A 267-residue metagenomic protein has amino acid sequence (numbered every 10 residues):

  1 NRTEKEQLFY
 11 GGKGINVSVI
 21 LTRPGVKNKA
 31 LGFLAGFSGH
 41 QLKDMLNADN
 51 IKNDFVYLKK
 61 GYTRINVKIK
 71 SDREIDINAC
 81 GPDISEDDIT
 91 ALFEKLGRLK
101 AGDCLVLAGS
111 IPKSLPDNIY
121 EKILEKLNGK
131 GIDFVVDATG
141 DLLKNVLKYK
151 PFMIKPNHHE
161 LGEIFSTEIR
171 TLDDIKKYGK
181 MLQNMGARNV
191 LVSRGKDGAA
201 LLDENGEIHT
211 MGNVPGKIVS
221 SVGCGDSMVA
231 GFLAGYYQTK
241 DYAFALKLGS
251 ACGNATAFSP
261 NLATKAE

Functional and structural regions predicted by a protein language model:
N1-L31, H40-Q41: Glycine-rich phosphate/adenosyl-contacting loop at the front of the ribokinase-like
L21, N157, G225: Short, conserved phosphate/pyrophosphate- and ester-handling motifs at nucleotide-, phospho-/glycolipid
T22, N128, Y237: Gly/Ala-rich phosphate-binding loop of Rossmann-like dinucleotide-binding domains, activating on the conserved
R23-D103: Conserved N-terminal subdomain of the carbohydrate kinase-like
D76-N78, G102-G109, D137, K155-E160: Short beta-strands and strand-loop turn motifs
D83-I123, L127, D133: Hydrophobic alpha-helical segments and helix pairs
D117, E121-E207: Conserved phosphate/ATP/ADP-binding segment of small-molecule kinases
K144, L172-E267: Conserved phosphate-binding/catalytic region of the ribokinase-like
